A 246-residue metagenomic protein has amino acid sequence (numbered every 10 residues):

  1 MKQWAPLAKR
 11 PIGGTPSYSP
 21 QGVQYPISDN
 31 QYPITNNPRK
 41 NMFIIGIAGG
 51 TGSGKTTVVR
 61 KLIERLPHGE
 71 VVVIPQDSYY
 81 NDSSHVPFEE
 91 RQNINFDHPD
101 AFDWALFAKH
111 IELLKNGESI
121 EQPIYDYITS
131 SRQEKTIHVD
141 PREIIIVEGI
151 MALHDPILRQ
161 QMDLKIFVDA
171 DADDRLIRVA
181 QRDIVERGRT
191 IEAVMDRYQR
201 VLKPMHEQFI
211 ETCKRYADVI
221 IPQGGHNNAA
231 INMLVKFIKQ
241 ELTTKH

Functional and structural regions predicted by a protein language model:
R10-G22: Short Gly/Ser/Thr- and charged-rich N-terminal loops/segments that act as flexible capping/hinge elements
R39-K40, D140-P141, K203-H246: NTP-dependent small-molecule kinase module
T51: The conserved Walker
K55: Conserved lysine of the Walker
V58: Hydrophobic positions on the alpha1 helix immediately C-terminal to the Walker A/P-loop
E64-V72: Post-Walker A helix-loop "phosphate-sensing" segment adjacent to the P-loop in P-loop NTPases
V72, N81, H85-T129: Conserved nucleotide-sensing/catalytic segment adjacent to the nucleotide-binding pocket in NTP-handling enzymes
Q133-R187: ATP-dependent NMP and nucleoside kinases share a basic, alpha-helical "lid"
